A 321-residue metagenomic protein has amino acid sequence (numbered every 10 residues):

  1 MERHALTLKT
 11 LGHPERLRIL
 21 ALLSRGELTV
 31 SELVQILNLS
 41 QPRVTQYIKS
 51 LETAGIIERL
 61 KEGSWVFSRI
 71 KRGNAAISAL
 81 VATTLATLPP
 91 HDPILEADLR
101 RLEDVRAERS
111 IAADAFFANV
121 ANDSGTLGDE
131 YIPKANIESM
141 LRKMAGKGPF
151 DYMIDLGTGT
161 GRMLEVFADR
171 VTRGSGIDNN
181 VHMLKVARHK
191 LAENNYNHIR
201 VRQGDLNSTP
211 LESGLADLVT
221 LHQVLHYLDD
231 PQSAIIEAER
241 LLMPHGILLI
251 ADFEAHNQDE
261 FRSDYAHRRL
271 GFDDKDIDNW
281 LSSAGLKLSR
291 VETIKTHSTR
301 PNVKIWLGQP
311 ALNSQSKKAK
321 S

Functional and structural regions predicted by a protein language model:
E2-R43, V66-G73, R142: N-terminal helix-turn-helix DNA-binding core of bacterial DNA-binding proteins
A76-G125: Amphipathic alpha-helical dimerization/coiled-coil segments that flank or bridge DNA-binding/regulatory modules
I132-D151: Conserved alpha-helix/loop element of class I SAM-dependent methyltransferases that forms part of the SAM/SAH-binding
Y152-I154, T160-S208: Class I SAM-dependent methyltransferase SAM/SAH-binding core
N207-V219: A short acidic, Gly/Pro-enriched loop at the edge of an enzyme's catalytic core that lines a small-molecule cofactor
D217-D230: A short SAM/SAH-binding and catalytic strip from SAM-dependent methyltransferases
Q232-I247: A short glycine-rich, Lys/Arg-flanked "PGG" loop and its adjoining helix->strand segment in the class I
I247-N302, W306-L307: C-terminal alpha-helical "lid/dimerization" subdomain adjacent to the S-adenosyl-L-methionine
